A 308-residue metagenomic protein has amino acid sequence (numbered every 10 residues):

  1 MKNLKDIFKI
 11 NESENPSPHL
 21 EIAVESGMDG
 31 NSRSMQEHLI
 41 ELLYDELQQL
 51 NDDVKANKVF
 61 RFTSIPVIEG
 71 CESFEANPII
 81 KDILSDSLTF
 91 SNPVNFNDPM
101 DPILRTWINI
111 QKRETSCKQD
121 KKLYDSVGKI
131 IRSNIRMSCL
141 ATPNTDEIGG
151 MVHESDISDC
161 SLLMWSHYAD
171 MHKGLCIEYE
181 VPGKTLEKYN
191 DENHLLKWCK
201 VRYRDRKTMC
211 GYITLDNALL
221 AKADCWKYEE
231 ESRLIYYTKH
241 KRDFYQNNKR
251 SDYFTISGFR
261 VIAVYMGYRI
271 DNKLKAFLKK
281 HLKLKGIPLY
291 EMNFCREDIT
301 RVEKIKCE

Functional and structural regions predicted by a protein language model:
K2-E308: Partner-binding and oligomerization surfaces adjacent to conserved cores of proteins that assemble macromolecular
